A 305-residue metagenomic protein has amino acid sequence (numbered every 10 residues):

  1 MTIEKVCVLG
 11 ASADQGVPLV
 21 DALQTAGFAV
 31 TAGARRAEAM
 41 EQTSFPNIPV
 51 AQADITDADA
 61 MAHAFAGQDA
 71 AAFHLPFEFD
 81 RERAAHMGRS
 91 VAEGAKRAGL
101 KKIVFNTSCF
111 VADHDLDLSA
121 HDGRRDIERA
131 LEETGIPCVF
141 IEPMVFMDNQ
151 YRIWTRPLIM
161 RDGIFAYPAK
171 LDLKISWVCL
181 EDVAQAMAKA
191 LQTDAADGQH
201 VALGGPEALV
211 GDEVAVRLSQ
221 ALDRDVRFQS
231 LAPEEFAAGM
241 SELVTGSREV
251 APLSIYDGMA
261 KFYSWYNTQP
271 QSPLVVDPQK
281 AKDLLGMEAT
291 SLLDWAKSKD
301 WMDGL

Functional and structural regions predicted by a protein language model:
T2-T43, T56-D59, A66, E78-R83 (+3 more regions): Oxidoreductase cofactor-interface core, primarily capturing Rossmann-like NAD(P)-dependent enzymes
V17, A85, H121, E181 (+3 more regions): Electropositive phosphate-/nucleotide-binding environments in soluble metabolic enzymes
A53: Cofactor-binding loops of NAD(P)H-dependent oxidoreductases, dominated by short-chain dehydrogenase/reductases
F65, D69-A72, V104: N-terminal Rossmann-like NAD(P) cofactor-binding module of classical short-chain dehydrogenase/reductase
L75-P76, I164, A251-L253: Short, structured active-site "lid" loops
E234-L305: A hydrophobic C-terminal alpha-helical subdomain
